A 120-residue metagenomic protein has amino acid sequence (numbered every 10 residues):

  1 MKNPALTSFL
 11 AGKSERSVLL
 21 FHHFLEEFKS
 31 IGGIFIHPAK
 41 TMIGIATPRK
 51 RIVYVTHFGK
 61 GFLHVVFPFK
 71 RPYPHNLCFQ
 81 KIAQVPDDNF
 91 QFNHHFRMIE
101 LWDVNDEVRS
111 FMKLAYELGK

Functional and structural regions predicted by a protein language model:
M1-S14: A short, surface-exposed helix-loop junction/capping segment
S8-A11, K29, R97: A short, structure-level motif marking secondary-structure boundaries and short turns
A11-E15, I99-W102: Generic amphipathic alpha-helical segments used as scaffolds and interaction surfaces in large, multi-domain proteins
A11-S14, H23, K113, E117: Residues lining hydrophobic/aromatic ligand-binding pockets adjacent to catalytic sites
S14-G33: Amphipathic alpha-helical segments
L19, H23, P38-K40, K50 (+1 more regions): Short, well-structured alpha-helical interface segments that form or flank functional binding sites
I36-H94: Short, conserved beta-strand/beta-arch hydrophobic-aromatic motifs that form part of recognition grooves or interface
N89-K120: Well-ordered alpha/beta subsegment
